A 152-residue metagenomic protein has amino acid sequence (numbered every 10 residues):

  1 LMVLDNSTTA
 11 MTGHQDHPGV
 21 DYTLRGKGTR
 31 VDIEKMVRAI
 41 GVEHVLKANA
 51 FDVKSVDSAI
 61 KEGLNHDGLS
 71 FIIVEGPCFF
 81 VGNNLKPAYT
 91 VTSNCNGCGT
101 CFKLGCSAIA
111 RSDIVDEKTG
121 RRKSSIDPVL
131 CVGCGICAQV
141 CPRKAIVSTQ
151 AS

Functional and structural regions predicted by a protein language model:
L1-I73, N83-N84: Thiamine diphosphate
L4-S7, A48-F51, V74-P77, S93 (+3 more regions): Fold-independent oxyanion-binding glycine-rich loops and adjacent beta-strand/coil segments at enzyme active sites
S7-T12, V53-V56, F79-G82, E117-K118 (+3 more regions): Flexible loop/turn segments at secondary-structure boundaries
T12, G19, L24, T92 (+2 more regions): Solvent-exposed, non-transmembrane amphipathic alpha-helical segments
K27, V31, A50-D57, T92-C95 (+3 more regions): Electropositive phosphate-/nucleotide-binding environments in soluble metabolic enzymes
K35-R38, S93, Q139: Surface-exposed charge patches
E62-T119: Glycine/aspartate-rich loop-and-adjacent alpha/beta segment that forms the canonical ThDP
N96-G120, S125, V132, I136-S152: Iron-sulfur cluster-binding cysteine motifs and their immediate structural context in ferredoxin-like electron-transfer
